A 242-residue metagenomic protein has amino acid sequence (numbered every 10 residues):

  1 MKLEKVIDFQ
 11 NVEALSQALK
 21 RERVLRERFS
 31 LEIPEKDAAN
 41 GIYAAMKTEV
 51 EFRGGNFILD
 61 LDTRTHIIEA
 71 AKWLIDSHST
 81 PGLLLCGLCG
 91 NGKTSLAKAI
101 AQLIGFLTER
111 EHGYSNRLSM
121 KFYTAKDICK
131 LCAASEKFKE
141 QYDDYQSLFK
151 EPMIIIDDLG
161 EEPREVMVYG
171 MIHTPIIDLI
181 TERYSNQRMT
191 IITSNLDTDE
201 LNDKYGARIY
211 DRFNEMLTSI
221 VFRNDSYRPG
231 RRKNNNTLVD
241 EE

Functional and structural regions predicted by a protein language model:
M1-S79, I220, G230-E242: A short, basic N-terminal segment
L85: Hydrophobic anchor at the beta1->P-loop junction of P-loop NTPases
G90: Walker A (P-loop) phosphate-binding loop of P-loop NTPases
K93: Conserved lysine of the Walker
L96, I100: Hydrophobic positions on the alpha1 helix immediately C-terminal to the Walker A/P-loop
Q102-M120: Post-Walker A helix-loop "phosphate-sensing" segment adjacent to the P-loop in P-loop NTPases
S115-Y184: Conserved nucleotide-sensing/catalytic segment adjacent to the nucleotide-binding pocket in NTP-handling enzymes
E161-E242: Replace "adjacent to P-loop NTPase cores in ATP/GTP-dependent enzymes" with "adjacent to NTP-binding cores
